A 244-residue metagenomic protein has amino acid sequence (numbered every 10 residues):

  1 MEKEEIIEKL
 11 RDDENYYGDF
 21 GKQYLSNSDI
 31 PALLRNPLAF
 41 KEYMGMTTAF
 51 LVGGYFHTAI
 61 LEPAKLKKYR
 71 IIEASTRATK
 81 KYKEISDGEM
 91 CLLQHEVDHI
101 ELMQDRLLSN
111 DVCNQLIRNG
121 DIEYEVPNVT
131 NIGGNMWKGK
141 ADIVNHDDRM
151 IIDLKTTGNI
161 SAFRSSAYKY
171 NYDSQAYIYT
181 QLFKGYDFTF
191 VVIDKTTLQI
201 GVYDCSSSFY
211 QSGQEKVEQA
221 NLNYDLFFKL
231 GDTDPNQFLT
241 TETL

Functional and structural regions predicted by a protein language model:
M1-K138, T240-T243: Metal-dependent nuclease catalytic cores that hydrolyze phosphodiester bonds in DNA/RNA, characterized by
M44-G45, G88-L92, S161-Y170, S206-S208: Short histidine-centered catalytic/ligand-binding loop motif
Y55, S174-Q181: Short amphipathic alpha-helical face segments that pack within enzyme cores and frequently flank/anchor catalytic
V97, Q104, Y168, I178-L244: Metal-dependent nuclease catalytic regions and adjoining charged, substrate-binding loops involved in nucleic-acid end
N114-R118, N145-D153, Q181-D187: Secondary-structure boundary elements
G134-K138, N145-R149, G185, T197-L198: Coil-to-beta-strand transition motifs
N135-M136, Y170-D173: Short, glycine/acidic-rich beta->alpha junctions
G139-F163, Y179: Conserved catalytic cores of phosphodiester-cleaving nucleases, focusing on short active-site segments
